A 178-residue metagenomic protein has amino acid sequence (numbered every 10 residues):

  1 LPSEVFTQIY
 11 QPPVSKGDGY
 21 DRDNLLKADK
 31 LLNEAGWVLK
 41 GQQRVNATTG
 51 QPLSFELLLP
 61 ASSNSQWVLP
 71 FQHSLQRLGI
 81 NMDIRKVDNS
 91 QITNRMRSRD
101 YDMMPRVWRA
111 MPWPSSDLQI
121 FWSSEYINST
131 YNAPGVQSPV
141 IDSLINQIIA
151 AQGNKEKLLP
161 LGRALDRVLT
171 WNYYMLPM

Functional and structural regions predicted by a protein language model:
L1, P12-P13, D21, A28-K30 (+3 more regions): Extracytoplasmic/peripheral linker and loop segments enriched in polar/acidic and small residues with frequent Thr/Pro
L1-H73, Q137-V140, P160-A164: Append "and occasionally in soluble cytosolic enzymes with long acidic Gly/Pro-rich linkers
G36-K40, G79, Q152: Structural motif corresponding to the C-terminal cap of alpha-helices
A47, S90-Q91, M111: Positions that flank functional sites
L59-A61, K86-D88, R109: Short, flexible loop/turn elements at secondary-structure junctions
S74, I80-N81, S98-R106: Alpha-to-beta junction loops
M104-L118: Ligand-binding clamshell of periplasmic/extracellular solute-binding protein-like
